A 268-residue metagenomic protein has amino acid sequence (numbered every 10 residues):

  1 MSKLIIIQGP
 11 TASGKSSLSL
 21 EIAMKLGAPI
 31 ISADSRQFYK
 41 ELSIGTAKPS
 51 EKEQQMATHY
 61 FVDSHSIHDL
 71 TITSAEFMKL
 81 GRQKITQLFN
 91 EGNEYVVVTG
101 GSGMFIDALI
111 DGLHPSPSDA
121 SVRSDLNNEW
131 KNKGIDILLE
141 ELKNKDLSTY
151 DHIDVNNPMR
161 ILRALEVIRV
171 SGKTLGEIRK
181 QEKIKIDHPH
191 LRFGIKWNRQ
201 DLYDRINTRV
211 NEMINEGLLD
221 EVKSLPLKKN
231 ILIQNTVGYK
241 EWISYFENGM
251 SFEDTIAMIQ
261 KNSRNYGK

Functional and structural regions predicted by a protein language model:
M1-K268: Phosphate/pyrophosphate-binding catalytic cores of soluble transferases and nucleic-acid-acting enzymes
